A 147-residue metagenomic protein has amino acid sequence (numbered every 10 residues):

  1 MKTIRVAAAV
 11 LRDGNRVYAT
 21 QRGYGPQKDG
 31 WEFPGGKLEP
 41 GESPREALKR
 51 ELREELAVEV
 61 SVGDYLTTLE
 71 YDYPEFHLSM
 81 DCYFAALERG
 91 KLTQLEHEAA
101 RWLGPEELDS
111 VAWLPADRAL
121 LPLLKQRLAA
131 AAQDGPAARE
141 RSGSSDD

Functional and structural regions predicted by a protein language model:
M1-V17, K37: Conserved N-terminal beta-strand and adjoining loop/helix that marks the start of the Nudix/MutT-like hydrolase domain
R5-A7, N15, L78-D81, E98: Change "...and in nucleic-acid phosphodiester-cleaving endonucleases..." to "...and in nucleic-acid processing enzymes
A19-Q21: Beta-strand scaffold of nucleotide-dependent catalytic cores
P26-W31, T93-D147: Nudix hydrolase/Nudix homology domain
F33-Y65, G104: The catalytic Nudix box helix
E59, L69-L92, A99-R101, L124: Active-site-adjacent beta-strand/loop module that shapes the phosphate/pyrophosphate-binding cleft
